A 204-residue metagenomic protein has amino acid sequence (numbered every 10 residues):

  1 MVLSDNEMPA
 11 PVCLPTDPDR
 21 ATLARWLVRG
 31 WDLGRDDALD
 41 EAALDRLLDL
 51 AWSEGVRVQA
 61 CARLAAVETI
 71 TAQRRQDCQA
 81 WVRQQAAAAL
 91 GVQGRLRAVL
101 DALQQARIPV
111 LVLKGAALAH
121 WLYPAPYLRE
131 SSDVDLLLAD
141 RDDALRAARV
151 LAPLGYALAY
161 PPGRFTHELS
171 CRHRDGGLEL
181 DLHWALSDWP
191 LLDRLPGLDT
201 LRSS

Functional and structural regions predicted by a protein language model:
V2-S132, L138-S204: Conserved NTP-donor binding/palm subdomain of two-metal-ion nucleotidyltransferases/polymerases, i.e., the charged
